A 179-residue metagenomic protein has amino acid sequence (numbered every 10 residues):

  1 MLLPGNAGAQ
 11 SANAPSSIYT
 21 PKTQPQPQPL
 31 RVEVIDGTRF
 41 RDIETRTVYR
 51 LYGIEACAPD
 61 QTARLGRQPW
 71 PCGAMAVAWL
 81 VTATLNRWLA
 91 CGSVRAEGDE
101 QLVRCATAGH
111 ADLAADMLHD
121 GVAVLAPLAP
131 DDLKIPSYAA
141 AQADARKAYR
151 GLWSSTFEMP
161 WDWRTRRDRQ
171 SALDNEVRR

Functional and structural regions predicted by a protein language model:
L3-R179: Small beta-barrel nucleic-acid-binding modules, primarily SNase/OB-fold domains and secondarily Tudor-like barrels
